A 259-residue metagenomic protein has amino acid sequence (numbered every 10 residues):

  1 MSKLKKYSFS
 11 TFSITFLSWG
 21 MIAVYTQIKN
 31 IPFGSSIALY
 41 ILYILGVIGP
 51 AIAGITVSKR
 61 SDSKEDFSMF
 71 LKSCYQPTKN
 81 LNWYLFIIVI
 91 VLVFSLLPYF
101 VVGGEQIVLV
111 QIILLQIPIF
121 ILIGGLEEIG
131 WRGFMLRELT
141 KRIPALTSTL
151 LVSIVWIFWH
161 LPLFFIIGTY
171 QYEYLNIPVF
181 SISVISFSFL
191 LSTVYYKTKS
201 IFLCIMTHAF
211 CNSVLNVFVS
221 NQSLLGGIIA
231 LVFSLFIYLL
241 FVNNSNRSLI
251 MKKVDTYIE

Functional and structural regions predicted by a protein language model:
K3-G124, N216-E259: Specific transmembrane helices
Y7-S10, F86-I87, S148-V152, M206-T207: Hydrophobic core positions of alpha-helical segments in small-molecule transporters and transporter systems
T15, V91-S95, S148-L161: Small-polar-interrupted transmembrane alpha-helices in polytopic inner-membrane proteins
L17, L126-G130, F134-M135, L139 (+4 more regions): Active-site His/Glu-centered metal-binding helix of metallohydrolases
E105-I117, G168-I182: Juxtamembrane helix-entry segments on the extracytoplasmic side of multipass membrane proteins
F120-G125, S153, I157, F180-I185: Residue-level hotspots within the lipid-embedded alpha helices of multi-pass solute transporters
E127-S153, Y196-L203: Membrane-interface helix/loop boundary segments of multi-pass membrane proteins
L175-L231: Functionally important transmembrane alpha-helices
